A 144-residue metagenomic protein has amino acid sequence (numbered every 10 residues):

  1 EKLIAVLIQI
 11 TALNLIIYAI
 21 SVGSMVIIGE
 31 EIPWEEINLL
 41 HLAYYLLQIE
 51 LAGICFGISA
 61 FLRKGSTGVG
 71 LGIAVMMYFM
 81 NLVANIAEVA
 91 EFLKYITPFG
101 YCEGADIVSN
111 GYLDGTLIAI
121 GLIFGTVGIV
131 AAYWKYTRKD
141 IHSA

Functional and structural regions predicted by a protein language model:
K2-L3, G70: Membrane-interface helix-entry/capping residues at the boundaries of transmembrane alpha-helices
L3-A60: Secretory targeting signals
I27-I28, F61-L62, V83-E88: Helix-loop junctions at the membrane-solvent interface of multi-pass transporters, primarily the C-terminal
I32-P33, S66-T67, E88: Secondary-structure boundary/capping residues
S59-G68: Membrane-helix interface "capping/anchor" motifs
V69-K139, S143: Terminal transmembrane helical anchor/hairpin motif
